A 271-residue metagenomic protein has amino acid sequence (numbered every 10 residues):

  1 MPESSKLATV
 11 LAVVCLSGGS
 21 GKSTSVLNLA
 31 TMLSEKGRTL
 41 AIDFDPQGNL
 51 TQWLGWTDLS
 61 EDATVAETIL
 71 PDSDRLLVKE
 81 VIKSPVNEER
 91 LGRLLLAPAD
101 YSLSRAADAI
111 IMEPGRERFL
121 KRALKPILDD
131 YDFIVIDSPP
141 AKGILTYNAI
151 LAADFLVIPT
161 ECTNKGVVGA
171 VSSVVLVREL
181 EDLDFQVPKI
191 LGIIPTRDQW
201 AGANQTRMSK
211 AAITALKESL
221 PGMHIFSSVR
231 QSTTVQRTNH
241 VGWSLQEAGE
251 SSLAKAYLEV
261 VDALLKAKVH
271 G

Functional and structural regions predicted by a protein language model:
M1-G271: P-loop NTP-binding core
